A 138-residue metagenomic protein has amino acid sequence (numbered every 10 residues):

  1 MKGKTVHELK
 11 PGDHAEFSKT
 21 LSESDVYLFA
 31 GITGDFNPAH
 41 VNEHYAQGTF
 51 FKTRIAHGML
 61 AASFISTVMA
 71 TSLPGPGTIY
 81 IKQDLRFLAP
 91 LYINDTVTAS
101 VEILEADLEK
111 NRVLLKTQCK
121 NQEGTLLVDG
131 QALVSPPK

Functional and structural regions predicted by a protein language model:
M1-P11, L91-K138: HotDog/MaoC-like acyl-thioester-processing domains
M1-R54: Catalytic strand-loop segment that frames the active site of acyl-thioester-processing enzymes
P11-D13, F17, D25, I79-Q83 (+2 more regions): A generic structural signal for short beta-strands and their flanking turns/coil linkers
E16-S18, D84, D129-L133: Well-ordered beta-strand positions in beta-sheet-rich domains
G31-D35, A70-P74, Q122: Short, intrinsically disordered, mixed-charge
P38, P74, P90, P136-P137: Proline-rich low-complexity regions
T49-A56, A62-S100: Hydrophobic beta-strand-centered segment that forms part of the acyl-chain substrate-binding groove
